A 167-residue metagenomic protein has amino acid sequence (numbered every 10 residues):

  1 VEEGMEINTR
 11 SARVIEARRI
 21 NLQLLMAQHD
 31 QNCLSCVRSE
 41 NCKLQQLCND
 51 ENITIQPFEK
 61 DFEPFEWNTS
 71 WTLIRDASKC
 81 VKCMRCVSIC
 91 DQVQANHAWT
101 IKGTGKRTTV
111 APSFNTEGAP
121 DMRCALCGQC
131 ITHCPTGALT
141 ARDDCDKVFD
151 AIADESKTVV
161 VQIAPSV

Functional and structural regions predicted by a protein language model:
V1-L126, T132, L139-A151, E155-Q162: Fe-S ferredoxin-like electron-transfer domains and their immediately adjacent linker/connector regions across
A164-S166: Active-site beta-loop-alpha junctions enriched in small/polar residues
